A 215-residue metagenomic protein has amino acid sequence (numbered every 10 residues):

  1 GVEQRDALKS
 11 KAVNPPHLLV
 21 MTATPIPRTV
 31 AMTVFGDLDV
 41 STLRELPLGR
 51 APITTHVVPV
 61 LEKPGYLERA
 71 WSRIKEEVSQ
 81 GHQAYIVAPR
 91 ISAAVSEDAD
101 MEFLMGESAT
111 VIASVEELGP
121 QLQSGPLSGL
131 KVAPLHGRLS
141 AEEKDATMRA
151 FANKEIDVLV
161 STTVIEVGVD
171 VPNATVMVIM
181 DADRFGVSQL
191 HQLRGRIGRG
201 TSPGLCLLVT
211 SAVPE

Functional and structural regions predicted by a protein language model:
V2-E215: Inter-lobe coupling/hinge segments of SF2-like helicase ATPases
